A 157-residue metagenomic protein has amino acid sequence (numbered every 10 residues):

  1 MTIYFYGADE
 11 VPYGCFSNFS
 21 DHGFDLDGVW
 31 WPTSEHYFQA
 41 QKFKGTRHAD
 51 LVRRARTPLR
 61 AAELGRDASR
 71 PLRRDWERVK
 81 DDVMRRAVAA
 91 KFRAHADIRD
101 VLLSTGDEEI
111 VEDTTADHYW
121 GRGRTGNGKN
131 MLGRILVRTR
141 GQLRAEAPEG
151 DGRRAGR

Functional and structural regions predicted by a protein language model:
M1-R157: Charged, low-complexity intrinsically disordered segments
